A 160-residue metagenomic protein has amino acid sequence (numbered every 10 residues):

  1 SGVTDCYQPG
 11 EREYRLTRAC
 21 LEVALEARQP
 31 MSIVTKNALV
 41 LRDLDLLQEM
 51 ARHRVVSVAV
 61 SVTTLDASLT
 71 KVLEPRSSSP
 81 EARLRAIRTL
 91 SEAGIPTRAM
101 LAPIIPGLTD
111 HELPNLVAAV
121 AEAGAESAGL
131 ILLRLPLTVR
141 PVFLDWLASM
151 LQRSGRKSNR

Functional and structural regions predicted by a protein language model:
G2-N159: Conserved AdoMet/S-adenosylmethionine-binding subsite of the radical SAM
